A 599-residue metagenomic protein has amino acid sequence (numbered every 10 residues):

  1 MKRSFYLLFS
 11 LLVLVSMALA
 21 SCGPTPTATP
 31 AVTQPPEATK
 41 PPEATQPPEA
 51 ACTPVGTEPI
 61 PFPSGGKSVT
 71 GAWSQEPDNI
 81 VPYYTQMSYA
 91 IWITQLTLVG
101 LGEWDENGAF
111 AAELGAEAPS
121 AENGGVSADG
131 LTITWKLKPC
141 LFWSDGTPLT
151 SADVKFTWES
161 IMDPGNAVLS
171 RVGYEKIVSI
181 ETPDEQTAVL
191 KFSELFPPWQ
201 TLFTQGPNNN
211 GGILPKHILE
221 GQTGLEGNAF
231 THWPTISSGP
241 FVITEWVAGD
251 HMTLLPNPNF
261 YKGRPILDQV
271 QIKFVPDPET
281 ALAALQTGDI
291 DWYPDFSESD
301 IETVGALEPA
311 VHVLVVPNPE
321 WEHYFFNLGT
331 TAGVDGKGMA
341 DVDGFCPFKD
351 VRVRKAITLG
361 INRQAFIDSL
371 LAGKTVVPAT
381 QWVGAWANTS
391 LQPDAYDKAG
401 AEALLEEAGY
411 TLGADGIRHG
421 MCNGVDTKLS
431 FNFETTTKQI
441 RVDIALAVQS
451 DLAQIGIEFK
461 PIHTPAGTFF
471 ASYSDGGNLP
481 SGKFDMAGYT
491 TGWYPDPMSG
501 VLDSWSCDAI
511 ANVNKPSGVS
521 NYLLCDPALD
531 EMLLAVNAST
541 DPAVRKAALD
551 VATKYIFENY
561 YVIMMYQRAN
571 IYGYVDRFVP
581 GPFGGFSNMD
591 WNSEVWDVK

Functional and structural regions predicted by a protein language model:
S4-L8, L14, A18-P61, E103-E106 (+8 more regions): Extracytoplasmic/periplasmic ligand-capture domains
T70, A111, T132-T134, T187-V189 (+1 more regions): General beta-strand recognition
G71-V126, E159, P234-S238: N-terminal lobe/hinge region of extracytoplasmic solute-binding protein
E76-P77, C140-L141, L195-F196: Acidic glycine-/aspartate-rich tracts in secreted/extracellular proteins
S170-Q222, R577: Surface-exposed binding/hinge segments that line and control ligand-binding clefts or catalytic entry sites
P198-T201, P378, P495-M498, Y574: Short catalytic/ligand-binding loop motif for oxyanion handling, primarily in non-cytosolic enzymes, centered on
H217, K374-P393, I571-V575: Mature extracytoplasmic/periplasmic domains
M565: Active-site-proximal polar cores
